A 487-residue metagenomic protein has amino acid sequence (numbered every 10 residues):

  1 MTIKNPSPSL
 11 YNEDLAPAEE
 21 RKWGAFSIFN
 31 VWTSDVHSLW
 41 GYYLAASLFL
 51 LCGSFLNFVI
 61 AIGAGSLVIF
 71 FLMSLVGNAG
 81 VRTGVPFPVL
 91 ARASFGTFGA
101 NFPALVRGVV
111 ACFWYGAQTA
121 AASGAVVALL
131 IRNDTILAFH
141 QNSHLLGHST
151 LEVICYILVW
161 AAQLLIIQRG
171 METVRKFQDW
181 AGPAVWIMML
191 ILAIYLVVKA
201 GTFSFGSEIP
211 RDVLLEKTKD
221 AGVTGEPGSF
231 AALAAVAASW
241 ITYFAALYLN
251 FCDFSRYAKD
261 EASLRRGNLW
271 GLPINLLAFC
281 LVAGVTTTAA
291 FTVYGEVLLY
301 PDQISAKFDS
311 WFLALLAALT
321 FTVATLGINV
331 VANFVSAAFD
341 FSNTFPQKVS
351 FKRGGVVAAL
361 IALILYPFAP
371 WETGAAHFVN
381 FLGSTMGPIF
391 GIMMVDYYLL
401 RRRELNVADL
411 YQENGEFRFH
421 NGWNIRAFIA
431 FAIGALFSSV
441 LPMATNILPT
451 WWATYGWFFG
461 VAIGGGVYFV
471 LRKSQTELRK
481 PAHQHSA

Functional and structural regions predicted by a protein language model:
M1-F55, I69-F70, M189-L192, L196-K199 (+4 more regions): Membrane-interface "cap" regions at the ends of multi-pass membrane proteins
E19, F390-V470, S474, R479-H485: C-terminal membrane-solvent junction of multi-pass transporters and transport-like membrane proteins
S38-W40, A64-L72, V106-Q118, P183-K199 (+3 more regions): Selective recognition of specific alpha-helical transmembrane segments in multi-pass small-molecule
F49-C52, G77-V81, S94, F102 (+7 more regions): Membrane-water interface regions at transmembrane-helix termini and the short interhelical loops of multi-pass membrane
I62-F95, R107-V110, W114-A120, T286-A290 (+2 more regions): Juxtamembrane transmembrane-helix boundary signature
A104, I131-Q168, P183-L192, V236-F251 (+3 more regions): Transmembrane alpha-helical segments of multi-pass small-molecule transport proteins
V106, A117, S123, I154-K199 (+5 more regions): Membrane-interface loop-to-helix entry segments
T119, S123-R132, A184-A221, Y243 (+3 more regions): Hydrophobic alpha-helical segments and their helix-loop junctions in multi-pass secondary transporters
